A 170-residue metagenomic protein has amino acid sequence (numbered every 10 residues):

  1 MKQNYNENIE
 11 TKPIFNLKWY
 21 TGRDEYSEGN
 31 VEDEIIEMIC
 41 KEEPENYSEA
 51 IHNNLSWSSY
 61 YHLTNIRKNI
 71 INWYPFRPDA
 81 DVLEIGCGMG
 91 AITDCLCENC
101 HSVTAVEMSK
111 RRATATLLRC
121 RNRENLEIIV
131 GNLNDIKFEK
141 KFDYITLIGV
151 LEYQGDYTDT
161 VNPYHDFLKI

Functional and structural regions predicted by a protein language model:
M1-E42: N-terminal auxiliary segments of SAM/dcSAM-dependent transferases
Y61-P78: Conserved alpha-helix/loop element of class I SAM-dependent methyltransferases that forms part of the SAM/SAH-binding
D79-G88: Conserved class I S-adenosyl-L-methionine
M89-C100: Conserved SAM-binding loop of SAM-dependent methyltransferases across substrates and taxa, primarily the Class I
N99-N134: Class I SAM-dependent methyltransferase SAM/SAH-binding core
K137-I145: A short acidic, Gly/Pro-enriched loop at the edge of an enzyme's catalytic core that lines a small-molecule cofactor
T146-E152: A short beta-strand submotif of the Rossmann-like class I SAM-dependent methyltransferase core that lines
Q154-I170: A short, conserved alpha-helix within the catalytic core of class I
